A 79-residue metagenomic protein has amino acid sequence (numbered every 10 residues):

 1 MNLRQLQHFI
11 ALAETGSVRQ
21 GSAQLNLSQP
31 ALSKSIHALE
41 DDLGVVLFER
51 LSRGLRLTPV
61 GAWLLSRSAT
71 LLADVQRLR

Functional and structural regions predicted by a protein language model:
N2-Q5, Q29, G61, S68: The N-cap/first-turn positions of alpha helices within or immediately adjacent to helix-turn-helix DNA-binding domains
H8-L12, L64: Short alpha-helical "packing" element that flanks the helix-turn-helix/winged-helix DNA-binding module
A11-S28: Short helix-boundary/capping micro-motifs
S17-V18, I36, R50: Helix-turn-helix DNA-binding elements, focusing on the entry/boundary residues of the two helices that contact DNA
A23, D41, A62: Alpha-helical residues within the helix-turn-helix
E40-L57: A short LG(V/I)-centered, amphipathic sequence patch enriched for acidic residue(s) preceding the LG motif
D42-L43, L64-R79: Alpha-helical linker/hinge and terminal dimerization helices associated with HTH transcriptional regulators
